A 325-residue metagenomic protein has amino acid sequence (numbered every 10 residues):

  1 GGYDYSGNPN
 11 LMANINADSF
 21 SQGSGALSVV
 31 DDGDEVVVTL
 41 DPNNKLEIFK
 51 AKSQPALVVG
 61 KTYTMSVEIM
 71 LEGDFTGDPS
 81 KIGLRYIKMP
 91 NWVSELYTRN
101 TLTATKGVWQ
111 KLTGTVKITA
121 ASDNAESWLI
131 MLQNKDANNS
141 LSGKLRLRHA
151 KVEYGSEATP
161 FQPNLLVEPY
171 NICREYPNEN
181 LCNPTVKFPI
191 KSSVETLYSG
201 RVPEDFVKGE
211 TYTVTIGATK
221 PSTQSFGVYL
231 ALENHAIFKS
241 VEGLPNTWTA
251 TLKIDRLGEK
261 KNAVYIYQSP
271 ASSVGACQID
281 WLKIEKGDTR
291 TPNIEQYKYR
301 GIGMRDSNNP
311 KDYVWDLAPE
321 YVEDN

Functional and structural regions predicted by a protein language model:
G1-Q22, Q133-K191, S269-N325: Extracellular polysaccharide-targeting segments
A17, N44, F49-S80, L112-V116 (+5 more regions): Extra-cytoplasmic beta-strand recognition segments
G25-L46, E175-E195: Short carbohydrate-recognition loop motifs
T39-L57, M89-N100, M131-N134, F188-F206 (+1 more regions): Secreted extracellular polysaccharide-interacting domains
T64, I69, G77, K81-Y97 (+1 more regions): N-terminal intrinsically disordered, low-complexity regulatory tails that precede a folded domain
M65-V67, A125-D136, I216, K260-P270: Extracellular beta-strand-rich recognition modules
D74-K88, S127, T223-L232: Beta-strand acidic-aromatic groove motif in beta-rich domains, primarily in extracellular
N91-A125, A231-K261: Extracellular carbohydrate recognition and processing domains and analogous Trp-centered ligand-binding platforms
